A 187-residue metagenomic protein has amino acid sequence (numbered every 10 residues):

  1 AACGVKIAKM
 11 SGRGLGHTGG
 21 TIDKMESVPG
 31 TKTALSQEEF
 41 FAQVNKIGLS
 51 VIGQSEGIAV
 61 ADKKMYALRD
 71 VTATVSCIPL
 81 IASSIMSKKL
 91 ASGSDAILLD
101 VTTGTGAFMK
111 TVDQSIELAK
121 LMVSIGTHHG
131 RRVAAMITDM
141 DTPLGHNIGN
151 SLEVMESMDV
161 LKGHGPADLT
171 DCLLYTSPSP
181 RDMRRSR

Functional and structural regions predicted by a protein language model:
A1-M10: Active-site cofactor/substrate anionic-group-binding motifs, chiefly glycine- and Lys/Arg-rich phosphate-binding loops
G4, K32-T33, E39-L174: Glycine-rich anion-binding loops and their surrounding alpha/beta cores
K9, G16, L144-I148: Active-site-adjacent loop and "lid" segments of alpha/beta metabolic enzymes
M10-G12, M136: Structural motif
G14-T31: Active-site-proximal loop->helix
M25, L99, S177: Residue-level signature of catalytic and energy-coupling elements of molecular machines, predominantly ATP/GTP-dependent
V28, T102, S179-P180: Generic structural signal for bulky hydrophobic/aromatic residues embedded in well-ordered secondary structure
Y175-R187: Single conserved hydrophobic/aromatic residue that forms the stacking wall/gate of nucleotide- or nucleobase-binding
